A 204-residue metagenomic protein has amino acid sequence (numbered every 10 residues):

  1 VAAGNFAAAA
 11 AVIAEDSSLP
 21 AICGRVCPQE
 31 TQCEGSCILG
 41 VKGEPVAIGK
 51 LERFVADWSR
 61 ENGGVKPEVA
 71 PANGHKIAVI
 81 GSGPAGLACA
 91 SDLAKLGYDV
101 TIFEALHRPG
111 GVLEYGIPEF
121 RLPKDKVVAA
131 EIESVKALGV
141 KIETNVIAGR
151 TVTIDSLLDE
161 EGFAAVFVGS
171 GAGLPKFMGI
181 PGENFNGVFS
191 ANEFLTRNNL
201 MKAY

Functional and structural regions predicted by a protein language model:
V1-R25, K42-P71: Ferredoxin-type iron-sulfur electron-transfer modules in oxidoreductases and energy-metabolism complexes
A10-P20, L51, V112-F163: N-terminal Rossmann-like dinucleotide/flavin-binding domain of flavoprotein oxidoreductases that bind FAD/FMN
S18, G83-A85, R108: Residue-level detector of alpha-helix initiation sites
C23, C27, C33, C37: Short cysteine clusters
V55-P71, L96, E133-I147, P175-Y204: Glycine-rich dinucleotide-binding loop and its adjacent helix/turn
V79-F103, E143-D159, S170-F177, E193-Y204: Rossmann-like dinucleotide/flavin-binding elements
Y98-E114: Glycine-rich FAD pyrophosphate-binding loop
F167: N-terminal Rossmann-like NAD(P) cofactor-binding module of classical short-chain dehydrogenase/reductase
